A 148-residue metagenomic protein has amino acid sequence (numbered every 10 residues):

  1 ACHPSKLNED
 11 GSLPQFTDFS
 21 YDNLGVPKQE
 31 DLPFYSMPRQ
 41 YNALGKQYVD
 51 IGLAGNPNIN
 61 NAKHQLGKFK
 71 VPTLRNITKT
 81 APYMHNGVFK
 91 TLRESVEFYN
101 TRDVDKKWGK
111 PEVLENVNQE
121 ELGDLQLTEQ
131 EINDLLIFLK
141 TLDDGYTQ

Functional and structural regions predicted by a protein language model:
A1-K90, E94-F98, K106-K110: Short glycine/threonine-rich turn/loop motifs
T73-T147: Extracellular low-complexity, Gly/Ser/Thr-rich intrinsically disordered linkers and protease-sensitive activation/hinge
